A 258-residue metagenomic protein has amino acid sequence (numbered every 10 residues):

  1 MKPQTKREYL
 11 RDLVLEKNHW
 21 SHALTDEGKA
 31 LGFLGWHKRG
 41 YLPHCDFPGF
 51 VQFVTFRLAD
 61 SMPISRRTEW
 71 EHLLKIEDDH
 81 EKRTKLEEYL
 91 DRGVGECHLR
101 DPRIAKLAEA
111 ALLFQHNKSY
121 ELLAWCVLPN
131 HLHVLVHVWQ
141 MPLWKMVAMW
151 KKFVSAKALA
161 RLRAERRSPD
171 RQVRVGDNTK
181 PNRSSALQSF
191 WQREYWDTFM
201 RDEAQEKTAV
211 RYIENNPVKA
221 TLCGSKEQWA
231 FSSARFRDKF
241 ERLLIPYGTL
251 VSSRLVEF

Functional and structural regions predicted by a protein language model:
M1-F258: Short catalytic/metal-binding and nucleic-acid-binding patches
